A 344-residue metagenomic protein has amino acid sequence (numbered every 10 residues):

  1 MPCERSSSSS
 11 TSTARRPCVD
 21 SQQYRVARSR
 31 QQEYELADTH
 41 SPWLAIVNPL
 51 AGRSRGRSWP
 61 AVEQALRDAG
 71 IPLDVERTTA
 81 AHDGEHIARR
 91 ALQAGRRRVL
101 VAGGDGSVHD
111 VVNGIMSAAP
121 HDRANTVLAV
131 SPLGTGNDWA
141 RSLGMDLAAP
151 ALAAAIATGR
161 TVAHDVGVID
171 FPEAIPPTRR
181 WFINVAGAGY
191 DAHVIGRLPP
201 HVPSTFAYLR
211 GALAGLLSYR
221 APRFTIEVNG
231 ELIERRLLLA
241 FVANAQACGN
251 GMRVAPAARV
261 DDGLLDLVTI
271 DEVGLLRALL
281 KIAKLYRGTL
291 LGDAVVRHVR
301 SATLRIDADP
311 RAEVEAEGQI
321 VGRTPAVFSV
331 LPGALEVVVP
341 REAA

Functional and structural regions predicted by a protein language model:
C3-C18: Low-acidity, Ser/Thr- and Arg-rich intrinsically disordered low-complexity segments
R15-A102, H109, A344: ATP/NTP phosphate-donor binding region
I46, R67-A69, T78, M116-L238: Catalytic core of DAGKc-family lipid kinases
A102-G104, L133: Glycine-rich beta-strand-to-loop/alpha-helix junction loops that act as flexible
G187, D191, F241-V254, I320: Glycine-rich phosphate/pyrophosphate-binding beta-alpha loops
V202-A207, C248-G251, P256-R277: Gly/Ser/Thr-rich active-site loops/lids in small-molecule metabolic enzymes that frequently grip phosphoryl groups
R220-P222, R236-L238, D261-D266, R300-L304: A generic structural signal for short beta-strands and their flanking turns/coil linkers
V228, R259, T269-A344: ATP/nucleoside-binding phosphotransfer catalytic cores, i.e., glycine-rich phosphate-binding loops
